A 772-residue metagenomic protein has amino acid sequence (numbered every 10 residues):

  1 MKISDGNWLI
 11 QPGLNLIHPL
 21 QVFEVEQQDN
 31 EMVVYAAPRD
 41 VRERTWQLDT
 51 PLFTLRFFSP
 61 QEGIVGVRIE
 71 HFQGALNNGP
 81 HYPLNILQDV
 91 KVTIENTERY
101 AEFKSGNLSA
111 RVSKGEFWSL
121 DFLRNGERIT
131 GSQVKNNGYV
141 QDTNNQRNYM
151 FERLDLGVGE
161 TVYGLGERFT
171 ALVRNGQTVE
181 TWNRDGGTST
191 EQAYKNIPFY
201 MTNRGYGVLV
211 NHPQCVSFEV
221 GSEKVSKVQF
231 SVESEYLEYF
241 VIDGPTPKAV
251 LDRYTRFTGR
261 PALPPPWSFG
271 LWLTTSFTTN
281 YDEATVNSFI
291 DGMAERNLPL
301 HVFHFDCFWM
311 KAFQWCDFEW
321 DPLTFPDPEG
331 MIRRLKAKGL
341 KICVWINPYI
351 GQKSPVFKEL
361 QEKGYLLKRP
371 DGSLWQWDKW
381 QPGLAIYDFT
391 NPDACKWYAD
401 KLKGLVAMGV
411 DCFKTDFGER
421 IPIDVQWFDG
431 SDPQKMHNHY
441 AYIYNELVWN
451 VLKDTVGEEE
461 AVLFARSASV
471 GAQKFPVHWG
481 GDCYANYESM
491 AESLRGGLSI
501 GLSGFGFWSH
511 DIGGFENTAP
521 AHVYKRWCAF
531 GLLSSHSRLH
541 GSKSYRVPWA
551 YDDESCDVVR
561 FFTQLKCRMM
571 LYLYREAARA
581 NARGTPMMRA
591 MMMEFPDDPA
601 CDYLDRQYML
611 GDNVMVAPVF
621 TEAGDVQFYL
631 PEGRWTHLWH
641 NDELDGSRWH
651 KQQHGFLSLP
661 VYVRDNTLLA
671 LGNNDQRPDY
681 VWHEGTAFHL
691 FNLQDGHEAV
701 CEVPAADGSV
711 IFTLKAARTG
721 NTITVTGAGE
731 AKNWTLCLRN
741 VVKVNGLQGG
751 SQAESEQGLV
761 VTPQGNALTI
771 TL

Functional and structural regions predicted by a protein language model:
K2-E43, D49-R99, V140: A low-complexity, Ser/Thr/Gly/Pro-enriched, surface-exposed linker/loop concept that marks segments flanking
K2-S4, N15, Q47, E70-F72 (+6 more regions): Catalytic and substrate-binding clefts that recognize carbohydrates or anionic sugar/phosphate headgroups
V34-A36, F57, I69, E102-N107 (+2 more regions): Short, well-ordered beta-strand segments enriched in hydrophobic/aromatic residues
F57, F199, M293, L335 (+6 more regions): Conserved, mostly hydrophobic/aromatic
E70-F72, H81, P299-V559, E594-D598 (+1 more regions): Aromatic- and carboxylate-enriched substrate-binding clefts and catalytic-loop regions of carbohydrate-active enzymes
N77-T93, K368, L638-F656, G746-G765: Solvent-exposed beta-strand/loop surfaces of large extracellular or lumenal domains
W449-V462, A468-W479, E492-G496, I500-H510 (+2 more regions): Catalytic core of carbohydrate-active enzymes
Q764-L772: Surface-exposed interaction regions enriched in Ser/Thr/Asp/Glu that occur as long low-complexity tracts or repetitive
